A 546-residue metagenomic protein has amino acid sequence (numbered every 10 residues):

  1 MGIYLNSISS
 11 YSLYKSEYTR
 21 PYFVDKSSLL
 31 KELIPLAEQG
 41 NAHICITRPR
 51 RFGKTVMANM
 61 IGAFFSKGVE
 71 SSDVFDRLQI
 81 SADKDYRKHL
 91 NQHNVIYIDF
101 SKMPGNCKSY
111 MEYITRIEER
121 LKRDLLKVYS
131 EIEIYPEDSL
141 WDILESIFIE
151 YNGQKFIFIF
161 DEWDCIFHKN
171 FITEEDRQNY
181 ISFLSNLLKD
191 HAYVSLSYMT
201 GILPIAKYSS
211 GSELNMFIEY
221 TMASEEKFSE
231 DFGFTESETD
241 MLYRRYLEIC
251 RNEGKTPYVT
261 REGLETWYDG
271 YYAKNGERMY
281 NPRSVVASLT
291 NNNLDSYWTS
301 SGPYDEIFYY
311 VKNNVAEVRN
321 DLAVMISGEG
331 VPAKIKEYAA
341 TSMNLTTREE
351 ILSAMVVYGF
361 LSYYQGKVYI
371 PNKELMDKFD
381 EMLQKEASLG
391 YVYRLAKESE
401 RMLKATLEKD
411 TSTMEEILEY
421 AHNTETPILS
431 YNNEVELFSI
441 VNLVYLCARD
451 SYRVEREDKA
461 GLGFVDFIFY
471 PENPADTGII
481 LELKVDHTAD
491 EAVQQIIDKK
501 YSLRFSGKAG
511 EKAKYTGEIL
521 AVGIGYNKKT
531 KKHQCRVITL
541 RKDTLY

Functional and structural regions predicted by a protein language model:
M1-N433, A448-S451: Phosphate-binding site recognition
I147-N152, V444, R449-P474: Active-site metal-binding core of divalent-cation-utilizing nuclease and nuclease-like domains
I157, T477-I479, L520: Structural motif
R177-S182, V485-L503: Mg2+/Mn2+-dependent nuclease catalytic core
N186-H191, L196, S353-L361, N442-C447 (+1 more regions): Metal-dependent nuclease catalytic cores in nucleic-acid-processing enzymes, especially RNase H-like/related
V441, V465-F469, D476-V485, K499: Conserved catalytic cores of phosphodiester-cleaving nucleases, focusing on short active-site segments
K508, Y515-Y546: Domain-level recognition of nuclease-like catalytic cores that cleave nucleotide substrates
